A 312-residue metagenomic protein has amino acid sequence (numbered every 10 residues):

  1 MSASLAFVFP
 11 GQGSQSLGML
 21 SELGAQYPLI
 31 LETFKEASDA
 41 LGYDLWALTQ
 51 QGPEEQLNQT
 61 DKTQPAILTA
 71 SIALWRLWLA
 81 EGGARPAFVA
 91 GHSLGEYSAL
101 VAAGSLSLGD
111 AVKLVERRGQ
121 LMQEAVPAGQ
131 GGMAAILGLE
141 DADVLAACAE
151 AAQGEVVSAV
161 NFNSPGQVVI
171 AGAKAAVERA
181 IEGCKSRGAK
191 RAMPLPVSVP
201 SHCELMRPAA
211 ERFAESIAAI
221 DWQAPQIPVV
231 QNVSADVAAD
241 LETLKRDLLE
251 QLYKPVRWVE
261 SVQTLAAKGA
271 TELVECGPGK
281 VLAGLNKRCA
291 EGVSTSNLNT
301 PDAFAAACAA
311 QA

Functional and structural regions predicted by a protein language model:
M1-V144, L195-P196, E272-C308: FabD-like malonyl-/acyl-CoA
Q12-S14, L41-Y43, A103-K254, Q311: Alpha/beta catalytic cores of group-transfer enzymes, especially the acyltransferase/condensing modules of polyketide
G18, E242-L248, T264-K268: Short, local alpha-helical segments
L79, K185, A266-G269: Non-catalytic positions within long, well-ordered alpha-helices that form the structural scaffold/packing of enzyme
Y253-A270: A short, acidic, amphipathic alpha-helical segment used as a generic capping/interface helix at domain edges
